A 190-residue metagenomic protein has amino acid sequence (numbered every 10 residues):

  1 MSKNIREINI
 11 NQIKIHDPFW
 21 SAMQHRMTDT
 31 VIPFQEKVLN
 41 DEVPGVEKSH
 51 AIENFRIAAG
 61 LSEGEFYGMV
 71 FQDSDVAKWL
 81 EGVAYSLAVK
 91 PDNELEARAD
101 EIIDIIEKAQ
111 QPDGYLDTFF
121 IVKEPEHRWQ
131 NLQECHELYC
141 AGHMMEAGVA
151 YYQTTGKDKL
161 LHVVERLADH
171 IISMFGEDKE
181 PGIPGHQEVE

Functional and structural regions predicted by a protein language model:
M1-E190: Glycan-recognition and catalytic cores of secretory/periplasmic carbohydrate-active enzymes
